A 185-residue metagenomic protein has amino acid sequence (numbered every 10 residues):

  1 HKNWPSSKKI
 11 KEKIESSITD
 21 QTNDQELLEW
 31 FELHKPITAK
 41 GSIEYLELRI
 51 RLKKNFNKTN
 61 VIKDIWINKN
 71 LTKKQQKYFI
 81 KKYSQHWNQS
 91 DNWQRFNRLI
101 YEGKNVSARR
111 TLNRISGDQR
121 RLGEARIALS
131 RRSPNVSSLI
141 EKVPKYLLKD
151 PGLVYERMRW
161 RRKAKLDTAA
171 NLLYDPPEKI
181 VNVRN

Functional and structural regions predicted by a protein language model:
H1-N185: Alpha-helical solenoid repeat scaffolds
